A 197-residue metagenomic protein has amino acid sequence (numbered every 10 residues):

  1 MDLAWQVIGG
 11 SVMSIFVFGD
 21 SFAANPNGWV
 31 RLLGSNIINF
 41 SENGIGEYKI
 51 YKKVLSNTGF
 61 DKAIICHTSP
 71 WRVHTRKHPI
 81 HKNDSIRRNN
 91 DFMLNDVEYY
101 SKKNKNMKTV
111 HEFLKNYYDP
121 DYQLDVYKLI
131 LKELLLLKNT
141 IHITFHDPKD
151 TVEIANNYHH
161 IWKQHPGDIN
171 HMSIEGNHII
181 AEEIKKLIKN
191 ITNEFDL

Functional and structural regions predicted by a protein language model:
A4-G59: Serine-esterase "nucleophile elbow" of acetyl-processing enzymes
I8, L55-L197: Alpha-helical cap/lid subdomain in secreted, periplasmic, or secretory-pathway luminal O-acyl-processing enzymes
